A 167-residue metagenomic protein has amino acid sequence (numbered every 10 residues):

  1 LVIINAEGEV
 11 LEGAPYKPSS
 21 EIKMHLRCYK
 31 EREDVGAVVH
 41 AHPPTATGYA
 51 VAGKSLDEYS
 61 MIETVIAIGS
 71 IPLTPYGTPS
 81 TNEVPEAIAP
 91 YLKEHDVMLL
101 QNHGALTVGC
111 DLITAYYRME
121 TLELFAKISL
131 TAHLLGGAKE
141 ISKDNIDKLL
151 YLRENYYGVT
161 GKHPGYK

Functional and structural regions predicted by a protein language model:
L1-K167: Glycine-rich flexible loops
